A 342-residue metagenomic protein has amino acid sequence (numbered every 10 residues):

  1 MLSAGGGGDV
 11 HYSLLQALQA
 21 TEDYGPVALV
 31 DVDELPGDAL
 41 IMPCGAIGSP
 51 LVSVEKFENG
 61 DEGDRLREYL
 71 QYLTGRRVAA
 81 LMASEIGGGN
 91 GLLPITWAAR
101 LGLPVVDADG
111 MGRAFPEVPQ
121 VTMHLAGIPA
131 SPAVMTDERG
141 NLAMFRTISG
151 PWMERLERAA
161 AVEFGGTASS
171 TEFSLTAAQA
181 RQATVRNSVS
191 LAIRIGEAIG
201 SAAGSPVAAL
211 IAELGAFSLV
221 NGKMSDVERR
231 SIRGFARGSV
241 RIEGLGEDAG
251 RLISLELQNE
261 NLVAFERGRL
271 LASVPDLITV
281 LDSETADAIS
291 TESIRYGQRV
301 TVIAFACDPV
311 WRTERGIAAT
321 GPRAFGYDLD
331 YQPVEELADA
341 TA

Functional and structural regions predicted by a protein language model:
M1-A46, D287, S293-D308: N-terminal low-complexity or amphipathic/hydrophobic leaders
D9-S13, G63-D64, S84-T96, G112-P116: Short glycine/serine/threonine-rich phosphate/pyrophosphate-binding segments that cradle anionic phosphate groups
D33-A79: Glycine-rich oxoanion-binding loops at beta->alpha junctions
L35-P50, Q120-A160: A structural-propensity feature for long, helix-poor, extended segments
A99-P119: Short, acidic/small-residue loops that bind anionic groups at enzyme active sites
E138-V189: Conserved anion/nucleotide-ligand pocket segment
I193-G246: Oxyanion-binding "anion nests"
R229-A342: C-terminal non-catalytic interaction/assembly regions of soluble proteins
